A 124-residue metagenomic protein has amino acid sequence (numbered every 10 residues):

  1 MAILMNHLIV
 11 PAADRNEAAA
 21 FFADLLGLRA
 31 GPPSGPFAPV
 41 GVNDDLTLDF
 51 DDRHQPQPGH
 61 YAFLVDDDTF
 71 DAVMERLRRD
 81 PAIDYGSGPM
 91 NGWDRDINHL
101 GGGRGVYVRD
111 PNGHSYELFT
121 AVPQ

Functional and structural regions predicted by a protein language model:
A2, I9-T47, D52-H54: Core segments of cupin and vicinal oxygen chelate
I3, P56, G101-G103: Loop/turn position at the start of each blade in beta-propeller repeats
L8, Y61: Hydrophobic adenine-recognition pocket in adenosine-nucleotide-binding enzymes
G41, D51, R109, F119-T120: Residue-level detector of conserved, well-ordered beta-strand and adjacent loop positions that form binding/recognition
D44-T47, Q55-Q57, D66-D71: Short, charged/polar surface micro-motifs in flexible loops or helix N-caps
F63-S115, V122-P123: Vicinal oxygen chelate
